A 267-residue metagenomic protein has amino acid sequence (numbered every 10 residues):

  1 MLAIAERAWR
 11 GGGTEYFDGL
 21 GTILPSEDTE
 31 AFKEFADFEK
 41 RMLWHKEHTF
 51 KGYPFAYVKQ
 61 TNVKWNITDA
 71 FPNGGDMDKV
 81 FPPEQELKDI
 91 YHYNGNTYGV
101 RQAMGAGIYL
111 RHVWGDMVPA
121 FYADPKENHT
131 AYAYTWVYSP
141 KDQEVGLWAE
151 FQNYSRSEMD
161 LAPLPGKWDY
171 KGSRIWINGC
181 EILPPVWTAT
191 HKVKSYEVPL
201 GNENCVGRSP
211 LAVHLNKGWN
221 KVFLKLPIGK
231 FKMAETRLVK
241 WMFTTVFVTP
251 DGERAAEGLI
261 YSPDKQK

Functional and structural regions predicted by a protein language model:
L2-Q60: Flexible, acidic glycine-rich loops studded with aromatic residues
A36-N128, R156, W187, K221 (+1 more regions): Accessory carbohydrate-binding/adhesion or oligomerization-edge regions at the termini of glycan-active proteins
N66, W136-Y138, A212-H214: Generic structural detector for well-ordered beta-strands
V118-A131, E197-V206: Extracellular beta-rich ligand/substrate-recognition surface
E127-A131, Y138-W148: Extended extracellular/luminal ectodomain segments enriched in beta-structured repeat modules
T135-K141, F151-S155, I228-K230: Beta-strand elements of well-folded, non-transmembrane domains
K141-L147, S155, N216-W219: Short tyrosine-centred short linear motifs in exposed loops/low-complexity segments
D160-L161, G166-F243: Beta-strand-rich ligand-recognition modules
